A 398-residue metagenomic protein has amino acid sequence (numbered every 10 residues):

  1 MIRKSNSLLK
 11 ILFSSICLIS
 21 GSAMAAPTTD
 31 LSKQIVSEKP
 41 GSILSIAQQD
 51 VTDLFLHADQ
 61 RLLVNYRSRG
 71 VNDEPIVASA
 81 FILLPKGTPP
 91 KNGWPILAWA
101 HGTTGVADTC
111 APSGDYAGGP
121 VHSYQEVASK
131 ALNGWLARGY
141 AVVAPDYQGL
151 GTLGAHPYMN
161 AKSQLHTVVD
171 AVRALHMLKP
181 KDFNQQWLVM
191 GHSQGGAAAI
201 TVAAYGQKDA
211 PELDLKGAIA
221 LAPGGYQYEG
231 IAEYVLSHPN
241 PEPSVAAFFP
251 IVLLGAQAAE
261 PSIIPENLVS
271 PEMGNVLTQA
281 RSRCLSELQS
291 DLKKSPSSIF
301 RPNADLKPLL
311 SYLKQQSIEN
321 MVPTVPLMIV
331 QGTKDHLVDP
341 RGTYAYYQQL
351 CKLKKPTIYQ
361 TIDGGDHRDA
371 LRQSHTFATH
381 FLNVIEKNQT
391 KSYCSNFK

Functional and structural regions predicted by a protein language model:
A25-N92, C351: Catalytic-loop region of hydrolases
L84-G93, R173-H192, A210-D214: Gly/Ser-rich "nucleophile elbow"/oxyanion-hole loop immediately N-terminal to the catalytic nucleophile in hydrolases
N92-T104, G114: Short beta-strand element of the alpha/beta-hydrolase
Y158-K179: Alpha/beta-hydrolase active-site loop
G191-G195, A199: Gly/Ala-rich beta-loop-alpha elbow adjacent to hydrolase catalytic centers
L221-N320: Accessory cap/linker subdomain of secreted extracellular hydrolases
R301, D305-S311, L337, R341-K398: C-terminal catalytic histidine-bearing segment of alpha/beta-hydrolase fold enzymes
P323, M328-Q331, D335: Short beta-strand/loop motif that positions the catalytic acidic residue of the alpha/beta-hydrolase fold
